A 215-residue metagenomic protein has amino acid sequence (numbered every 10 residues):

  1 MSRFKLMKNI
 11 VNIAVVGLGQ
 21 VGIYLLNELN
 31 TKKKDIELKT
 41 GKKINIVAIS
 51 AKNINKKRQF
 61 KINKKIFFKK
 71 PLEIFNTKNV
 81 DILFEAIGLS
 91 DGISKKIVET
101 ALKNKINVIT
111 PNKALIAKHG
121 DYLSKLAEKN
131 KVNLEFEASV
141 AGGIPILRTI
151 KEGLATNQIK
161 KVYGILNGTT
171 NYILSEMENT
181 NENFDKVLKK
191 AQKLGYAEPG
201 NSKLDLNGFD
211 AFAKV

Functional and structural regions predicted by a protein language model:
R3-K103: N-terminal glycine-/serine-/threonine-rich beta1-alpha1-beta2 phosphate-ribose binding loop of Rossmann-like
V16, Q20, Y24, K69 (+8 more regions): Conserved active-site and cofactor/substrate-binding residues in soluble primary-metabolism enzymes
L18, E85-I87, N112-K113, A138-S139 (+3 more regions): Glycine- and other small-residue-rich loops at beta-strand/loop junctions that grip anionic moieties
L26, F60-I62, G120-L123, P145-E152 (+1 more regions): Short acidic, glycine/serine/threonine-rich loops at helix termini
K65-I66, L126-K129, E152-A155, T180: Short, hinge-like loop/turn segments at secondary-structure boundaries
L89-K103, K113-G142, L147-K151: Rossmann-fold NAD(P)-binding glycine/threonine-rich loop
V108-I109: A short hydrophobic/small-residue beta-strand
E152-A213: Conserved anion/nucleotide-ligand pocket segment
